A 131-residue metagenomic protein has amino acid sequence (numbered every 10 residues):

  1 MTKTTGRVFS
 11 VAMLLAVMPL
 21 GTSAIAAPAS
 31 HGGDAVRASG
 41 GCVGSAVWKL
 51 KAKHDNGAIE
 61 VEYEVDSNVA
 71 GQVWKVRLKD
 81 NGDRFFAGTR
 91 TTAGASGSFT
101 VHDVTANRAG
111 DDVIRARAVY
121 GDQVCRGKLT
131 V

Functional and structural regions predicted by a protein language model:
M1-P28: Secretory targeting and sorting signals
I25-N56, T130: Transition segment at domain starts
E60-D66: Short edge beta-strand/loop segments characteristic of extracellular beta-sandwich folds
A70-V76, I114: Short beta-strand/loop motifs in extracellular/secreted proteins, especially within beta-sandwich accessory domains
D83-S96, T130: Solvent-exposed serine/threonine-rich low-complexity stretches and specific carbohydrate-binding patches
S96-A106: Exposed aromatic-hydrophobic patches
A109-D122: Short, aromatic- and glycine-rich surface loops/edge beta-strands on solvent-exposed regions
D122-V131: Edge beta-strands of extracellular beta-sandwich domains
